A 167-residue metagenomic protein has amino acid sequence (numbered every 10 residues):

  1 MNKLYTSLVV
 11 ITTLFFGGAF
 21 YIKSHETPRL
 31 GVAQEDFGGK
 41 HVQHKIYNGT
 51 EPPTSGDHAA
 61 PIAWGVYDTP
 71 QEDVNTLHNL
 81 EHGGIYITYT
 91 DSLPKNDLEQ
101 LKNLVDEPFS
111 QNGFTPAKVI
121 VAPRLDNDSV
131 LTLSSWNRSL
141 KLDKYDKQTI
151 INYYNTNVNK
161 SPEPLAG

Functional and structural regions predicted by a protein language model:
M1-L4: Positively charged n-region of N-terminal signal peptides that target proteins for export
T6-F20: Hydrophobic membrane-insertion alpha-helices, especially the h-region of bacterial N-terminal signal peptides
H25-N75: Surface-exposed, low-hydrophobicity interaction/linker segments
T27-V42, H78-L80, G84-Y86, N155-G167: Short, charge-rich amphipathic segments
T54, D97, L101, V130-L133: Short, well-ordered strand-loop elements centered on a beta-strand within folded domains, enriched for acidic residues
T69-G113: Mid-length scaffold segments of soluble, non-membrane domains
E107-G167: Helix-rich interaction surfaces within compact, conserved domain-sized segments that mediate assembly or partner
